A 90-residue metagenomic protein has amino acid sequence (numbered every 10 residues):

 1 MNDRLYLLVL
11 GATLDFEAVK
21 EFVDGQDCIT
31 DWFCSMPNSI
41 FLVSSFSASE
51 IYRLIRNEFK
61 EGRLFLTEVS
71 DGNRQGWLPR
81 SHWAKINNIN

Functional and structural regions predicted by a protein language model:
N2-Y6: Short structural boundary motif marking the start of a folded domain
L7-T13, W32-M36: A generic short-segment signal for beta-strand/edge and adjacent turn/coil regions
V9-D27: Short amphipathic alpha-helix segments
E17, S49, R80-A84: Generic alpha-helical secondary structure signal
V19-G25, R53-N57, S81: Short, aromatic/basic amphipathic alpha-helical patches
D24, I40-F41, K85-I86: Amphipathic alpha-helical interaction segments
T30-G72, L78: Short, intrinsically disordered low-complexity segments
Q75-N90: Charged phosphate-binding loop/patch that engages nucleotide di/tri-phosphates or the phosphate backbone of nucleic
